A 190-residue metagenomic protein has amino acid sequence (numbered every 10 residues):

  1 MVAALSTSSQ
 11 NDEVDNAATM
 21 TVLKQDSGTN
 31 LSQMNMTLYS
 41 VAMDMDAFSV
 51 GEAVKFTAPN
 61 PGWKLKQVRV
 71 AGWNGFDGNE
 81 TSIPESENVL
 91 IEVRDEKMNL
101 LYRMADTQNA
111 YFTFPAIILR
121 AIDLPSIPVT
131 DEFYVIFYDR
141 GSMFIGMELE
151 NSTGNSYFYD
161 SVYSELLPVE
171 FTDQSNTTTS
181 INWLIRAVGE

Functional and structural regions predicted by a protein language model:
M1-S8: Secretory targeting signatures
S8-E96, E132, D139-E190: Beta-sheet-rich sandwich/jelly-roll-like modules and their strand-loop junctions
D26, E85, A110, D123-P128: Poly-acidic low-complexity segments
D26, L101-T113: Solvent-exposed serine/threonine-rich low-complexity stretches and specific carbohydrate-binding patches
V50-K55, M104-D106, L119-D123: Short structured motifs
T57, T113, D123-S126, L166: Selective for proline/serine-rich intrinsically disordered segments in cytosolic/nuclear regulatory regions
Y111-I118, N155-S161: Short, surface-exposed linear segments at secondary-structure transitions and domain or protein termini
A116-F133, G141: Short, surface-exposed tryptophan/glycine-enriched loops that mediate extracellular molecular recognition
